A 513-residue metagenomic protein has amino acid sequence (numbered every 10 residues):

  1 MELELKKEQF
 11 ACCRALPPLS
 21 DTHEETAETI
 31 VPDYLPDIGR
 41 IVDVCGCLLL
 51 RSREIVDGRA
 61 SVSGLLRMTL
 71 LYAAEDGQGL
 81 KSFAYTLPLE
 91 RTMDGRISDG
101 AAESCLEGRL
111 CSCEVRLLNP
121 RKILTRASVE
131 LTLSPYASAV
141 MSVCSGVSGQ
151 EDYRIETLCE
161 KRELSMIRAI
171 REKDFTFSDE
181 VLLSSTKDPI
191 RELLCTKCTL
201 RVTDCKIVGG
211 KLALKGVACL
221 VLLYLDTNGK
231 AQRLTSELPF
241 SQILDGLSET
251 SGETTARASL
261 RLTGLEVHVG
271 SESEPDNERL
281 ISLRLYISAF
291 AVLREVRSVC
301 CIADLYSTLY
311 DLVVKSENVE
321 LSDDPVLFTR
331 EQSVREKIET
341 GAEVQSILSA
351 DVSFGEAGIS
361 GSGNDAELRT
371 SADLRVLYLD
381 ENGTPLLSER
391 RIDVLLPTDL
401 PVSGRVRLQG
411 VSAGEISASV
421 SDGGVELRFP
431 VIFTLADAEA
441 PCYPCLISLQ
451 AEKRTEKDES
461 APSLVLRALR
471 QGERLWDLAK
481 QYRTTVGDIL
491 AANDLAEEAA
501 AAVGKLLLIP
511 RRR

Functional and structural regions predicted by a protein language model:
E2-A461: Membrane-lipid interaction segments
K453-A491, A496-R513: Primarily a LysM-type cell-wall glycan-binding module
